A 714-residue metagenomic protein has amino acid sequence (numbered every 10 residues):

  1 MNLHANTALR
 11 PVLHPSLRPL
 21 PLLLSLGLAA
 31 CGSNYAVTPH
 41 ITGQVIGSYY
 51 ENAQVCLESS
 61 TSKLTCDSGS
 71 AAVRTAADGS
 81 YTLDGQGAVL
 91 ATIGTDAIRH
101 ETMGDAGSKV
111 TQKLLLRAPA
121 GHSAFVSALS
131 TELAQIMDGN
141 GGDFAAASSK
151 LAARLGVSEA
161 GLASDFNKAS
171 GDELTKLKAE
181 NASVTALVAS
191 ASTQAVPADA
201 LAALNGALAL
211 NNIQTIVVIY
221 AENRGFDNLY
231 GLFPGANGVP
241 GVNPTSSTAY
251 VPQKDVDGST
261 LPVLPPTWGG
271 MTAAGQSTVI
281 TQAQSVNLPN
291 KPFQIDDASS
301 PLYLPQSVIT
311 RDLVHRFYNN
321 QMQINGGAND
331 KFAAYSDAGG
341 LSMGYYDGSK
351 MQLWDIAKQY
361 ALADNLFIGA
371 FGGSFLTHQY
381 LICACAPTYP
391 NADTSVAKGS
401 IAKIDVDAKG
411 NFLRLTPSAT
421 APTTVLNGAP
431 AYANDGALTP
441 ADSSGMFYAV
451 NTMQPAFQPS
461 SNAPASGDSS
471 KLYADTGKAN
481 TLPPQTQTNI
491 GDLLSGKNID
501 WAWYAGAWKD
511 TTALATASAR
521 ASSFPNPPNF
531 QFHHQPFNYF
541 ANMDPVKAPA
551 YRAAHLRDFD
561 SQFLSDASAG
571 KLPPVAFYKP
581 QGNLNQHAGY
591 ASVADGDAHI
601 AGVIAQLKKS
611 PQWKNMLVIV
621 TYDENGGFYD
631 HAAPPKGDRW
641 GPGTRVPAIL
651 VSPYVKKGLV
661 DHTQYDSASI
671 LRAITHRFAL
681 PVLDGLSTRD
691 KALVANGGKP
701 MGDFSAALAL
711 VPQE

Functional and structural regions predicted by a protein language model:
M1, A5, S108, Q112 (+2 more regions): Generic cytosolic/nucleocytoplasmic N-terminal low-complexity/intrinsically disordered segments
L3-P21: Bacterial N-terminal signal peptides that target proteins for export
G27-A30: C-terminal motif of bacterial Sec signal peptides marking the signal peptidase cleavage site
G32-A209: Feature for extracytoplasmic/surface-facing segments of secreted or surface-associated proteins, emphasizing
G206-E714: N-terminal pro-sequences and low-complexity stem/linker regions of secreted or lumenal proteins
